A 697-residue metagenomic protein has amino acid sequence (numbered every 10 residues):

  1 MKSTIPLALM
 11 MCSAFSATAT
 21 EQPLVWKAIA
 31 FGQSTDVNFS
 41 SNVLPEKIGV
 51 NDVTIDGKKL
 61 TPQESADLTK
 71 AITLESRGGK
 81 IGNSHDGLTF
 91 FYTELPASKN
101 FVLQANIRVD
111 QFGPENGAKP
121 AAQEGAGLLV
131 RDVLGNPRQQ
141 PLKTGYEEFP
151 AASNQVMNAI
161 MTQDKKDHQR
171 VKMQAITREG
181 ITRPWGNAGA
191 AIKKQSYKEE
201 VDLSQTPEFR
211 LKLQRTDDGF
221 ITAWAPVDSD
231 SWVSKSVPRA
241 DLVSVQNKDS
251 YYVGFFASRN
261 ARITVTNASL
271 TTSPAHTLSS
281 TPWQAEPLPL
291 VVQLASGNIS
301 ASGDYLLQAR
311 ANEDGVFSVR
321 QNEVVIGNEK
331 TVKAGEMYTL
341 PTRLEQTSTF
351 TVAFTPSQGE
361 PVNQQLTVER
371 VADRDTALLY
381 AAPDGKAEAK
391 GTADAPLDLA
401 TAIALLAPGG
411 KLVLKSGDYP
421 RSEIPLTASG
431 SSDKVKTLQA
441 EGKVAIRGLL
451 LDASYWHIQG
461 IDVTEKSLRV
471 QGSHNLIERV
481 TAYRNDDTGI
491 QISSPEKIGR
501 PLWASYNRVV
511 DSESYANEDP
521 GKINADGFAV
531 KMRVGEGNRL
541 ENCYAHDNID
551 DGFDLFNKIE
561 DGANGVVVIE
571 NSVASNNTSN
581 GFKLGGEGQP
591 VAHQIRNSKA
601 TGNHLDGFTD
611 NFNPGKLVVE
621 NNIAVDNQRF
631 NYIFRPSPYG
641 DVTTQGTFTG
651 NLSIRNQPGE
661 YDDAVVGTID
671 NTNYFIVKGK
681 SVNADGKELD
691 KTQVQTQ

Functional and structural regions predicted by a protein language model:
T20-E286: Extracellular glycan-recognition regions
D86-G87, E423-L426, A445-R447, T464-L468 (+7 more regions): Extracellular beta-strand/beta-solenoid scaffold signature
N260, A407, A428, D433 (+24 more regions): Parallel beta-helix/beta-solenoid
G335-E336, A372, F528, P638-Q697: Acidic, glycine- and Ser/Thr-rich low-complexity intrinsically disordered tracts in extracellular/secreted proteins
L340-S348, V534: Surface-exposed, short loops/turns at beta-strand junctions within beta-sandwich domains
Q365-T401, S416-D418: Right-handed parallel beta-helix/beta-solenoid
L378, P408-Q459: Beta-solenoid repeat scaffold
I461, V480, N485, N507 (+14 more regions): Consensus "Asn ladder" position of solenoid repeat domains
